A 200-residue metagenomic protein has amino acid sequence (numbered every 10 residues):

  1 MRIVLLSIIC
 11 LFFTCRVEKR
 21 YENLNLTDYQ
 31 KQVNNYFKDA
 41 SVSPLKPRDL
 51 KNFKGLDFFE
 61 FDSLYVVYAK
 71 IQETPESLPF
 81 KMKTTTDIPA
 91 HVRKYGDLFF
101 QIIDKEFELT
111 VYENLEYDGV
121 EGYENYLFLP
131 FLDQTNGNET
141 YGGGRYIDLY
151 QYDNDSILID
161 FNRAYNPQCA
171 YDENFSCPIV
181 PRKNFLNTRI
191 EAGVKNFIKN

Functional and structural regions predicted by a protein language model:
M1-L24: Bacterial Sec-dependent N-terminal signal peptides
E18-S77: Start-of-domain marker
S63-Y65, P79-T84, Y152, N200: Terminal leader/tail segments of proteins
I71, V111-E113, D133-T135, F161-Y165 (+1 more regions): A mature extracytoplasmic/lumenal domain signature
L78-G142: Mid-length scaffold segments of soluble, non-membrane domains
K105-L109, R145, I157, L186-T188: Short beta-strand segments
F128-Y165: Acidic, glycine-rich flexible loop segments
Y165-N200: Extended, aromatic/histidine-rich regions of cofactor-dependent oxidoreductases associated with respiratory
